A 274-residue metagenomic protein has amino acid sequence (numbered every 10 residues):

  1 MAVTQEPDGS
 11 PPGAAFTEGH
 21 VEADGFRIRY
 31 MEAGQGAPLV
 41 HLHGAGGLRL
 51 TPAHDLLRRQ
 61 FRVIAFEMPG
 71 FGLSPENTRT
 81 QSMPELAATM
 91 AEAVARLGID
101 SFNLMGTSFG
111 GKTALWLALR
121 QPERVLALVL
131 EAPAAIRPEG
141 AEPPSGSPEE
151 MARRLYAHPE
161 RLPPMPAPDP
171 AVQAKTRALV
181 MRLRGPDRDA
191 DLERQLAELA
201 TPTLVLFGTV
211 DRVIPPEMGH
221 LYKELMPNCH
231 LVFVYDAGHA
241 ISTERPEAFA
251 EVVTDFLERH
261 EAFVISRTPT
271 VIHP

Functional and structural regions predicted by a protein language model:
E22-L73: Conserved HGGG/HGGXW glycine-rich cap/lid loop of the alpha/beta-hydrolase fold
A23, A33, I64-M105, E251: Active-site loop/oxyanion-hole signature of alpha/beta-hydrolase fold enzymes
K112-R120, R124-H158: Flexible "cap/lid" loop of the alpha/beta hydrolase fold
A178-Q195: Active-site nucleophile elbow and catalytic-triad environment of alpha/beta-hydrolase enzymes
L199, V205-F207: Short beta-strand/loop motif that positions the catalytic acidic residue of the alpha/beta-hydrolase fold
T201, P215-E224: Short alpha-helix in the alpha/beta-hydrolase fold that links the catalytic acid
V210-I214: Acidic catalytic loop of the alpha/beta-hydrolase fold
C229-P274: Catalytic active-site module of serine/aspartate enzymes centered on a nucleophile-bearing elbow/loop
